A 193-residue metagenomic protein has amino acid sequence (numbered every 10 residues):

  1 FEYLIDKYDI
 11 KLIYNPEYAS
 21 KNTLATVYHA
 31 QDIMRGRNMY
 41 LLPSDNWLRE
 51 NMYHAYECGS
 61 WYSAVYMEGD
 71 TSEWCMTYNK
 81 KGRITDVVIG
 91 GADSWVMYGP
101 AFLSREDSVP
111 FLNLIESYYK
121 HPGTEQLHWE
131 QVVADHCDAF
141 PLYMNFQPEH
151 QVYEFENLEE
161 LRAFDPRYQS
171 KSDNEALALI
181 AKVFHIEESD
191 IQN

Functional and structural regions predicted by a protein language model:
F1-R37: Conserved N-terminal catalytic core of the sugar/cofactor nucleotidyltransferase
D9-K11, R83, P141-Y143: Conserved beta-strand segments of alpha/beta enzyme cores
Y18-N22, T71, H150-Y153: A short acidic, often aromatic-flanked loop/helix-cap motif at beta-alpha or helix-coil junctions that lines enzyme
A25-I33, T77-K80, E159-A163: Short, surface-exposed amphipathic charged segments that create phosphate/polyanion-binding patches used for binding
R37-W47: Short beta-strand-to-loop acidic/aromatic patch adjacent to the donor-nucleotide binding site
D45, N79, E154: Acidic active-site catalytic centers that drive phospho-/nucleotidyl reactions and related ester hydrolyses
L48-G123: Conserved core of the sugar-phosphate nucleotidyltransferase
M97-Q192: Conserved alpha/beta core of the MobA/IspD/sugar-nucleotide pyrophosphorylase nucleotidyltransferase superfamily
